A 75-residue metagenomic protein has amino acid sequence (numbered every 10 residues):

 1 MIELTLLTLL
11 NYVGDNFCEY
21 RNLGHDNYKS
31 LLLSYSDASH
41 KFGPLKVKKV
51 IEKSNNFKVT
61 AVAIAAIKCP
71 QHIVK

Functional and structural regions predicted by a protein language model:
I2-T5, F57: Low-complexity intrinsically disordered segments
L4-K46: Short N-proximal segments of mature Sec-exported proteins
Y28-K75: Compact alpha-helical subdomains of small soluble proteins
